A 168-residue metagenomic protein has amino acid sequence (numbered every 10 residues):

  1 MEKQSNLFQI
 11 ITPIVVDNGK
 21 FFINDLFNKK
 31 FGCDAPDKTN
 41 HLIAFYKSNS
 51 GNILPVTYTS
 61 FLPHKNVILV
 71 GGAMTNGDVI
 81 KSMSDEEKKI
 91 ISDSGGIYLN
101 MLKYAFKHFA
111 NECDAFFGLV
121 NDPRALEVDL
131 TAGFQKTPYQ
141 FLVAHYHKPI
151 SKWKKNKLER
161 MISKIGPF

Functional and structural regions predicted by a protein language model:
M1-Q4, N111-F168: Terminal substrate-recognition subdomain of acyl/acetyltransferases
F8, T12-D78: A conserved beta-strand-loop-helix scaffold within acyl/acetyltransferase catalytic domains
N18-F22, I90-D93, S163-F168: Short acidic/polar alpha-helix capping motifs at helix-coil junctions
K20, N24-F27, Y46, K103-F106 (+2 more regions): Solvent-exposed, well-ordered amphipathic alpha-helical segments that flank/support binding or catalytic loops
D34-D37, S82, I91-S94, P138-V143 (+1 more regions): Short, surface-exposed linear patches
H41-Y46, I90-I91, M101-Y104, H147-K152: Short C-terminal domain-edge/linker segments immediately following a structured domain
I68-P138: Acyl-donor binding region in acyl/amide transferases
